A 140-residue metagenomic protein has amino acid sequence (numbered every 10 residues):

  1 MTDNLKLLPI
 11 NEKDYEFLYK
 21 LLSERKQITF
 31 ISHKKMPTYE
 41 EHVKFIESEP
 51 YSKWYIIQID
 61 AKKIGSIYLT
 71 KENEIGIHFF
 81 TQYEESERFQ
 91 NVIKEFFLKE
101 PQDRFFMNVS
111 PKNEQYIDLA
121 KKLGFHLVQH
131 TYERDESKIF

Functional and structural regions predicted by a protein language model:
N4-K20: A short beta-loop-alpha structural element at the N-terminal edge of CoA-dependent acyl/N-acetyltransferase catalytic
K26-K44: Conserved GNAT-fold acetyl-CoA-binding loop/helix
K44-I56: A short helix-loop-beta-strand connector motif used in the catalytic cores of GNAT acetyltransferases and, in some
K53-G65: Conserved beta-hairpin
T70-Q82, N108: Conserved acetyl-CoA binding element of GNAT-fold acetyltransferases
E84-K99, E114-D118, K122: Conserved acetyl-CoA-binding loop-helix of GNAT-fold acetyltransferases
F106-I117, E133-D135: Conserved beta-strand-loop-alpha-helix junction that forms the acyl-donor binding cleft
H126-I139: Conserved catalytic-core motifs of GNAT/GCN5-like acyltransferases
